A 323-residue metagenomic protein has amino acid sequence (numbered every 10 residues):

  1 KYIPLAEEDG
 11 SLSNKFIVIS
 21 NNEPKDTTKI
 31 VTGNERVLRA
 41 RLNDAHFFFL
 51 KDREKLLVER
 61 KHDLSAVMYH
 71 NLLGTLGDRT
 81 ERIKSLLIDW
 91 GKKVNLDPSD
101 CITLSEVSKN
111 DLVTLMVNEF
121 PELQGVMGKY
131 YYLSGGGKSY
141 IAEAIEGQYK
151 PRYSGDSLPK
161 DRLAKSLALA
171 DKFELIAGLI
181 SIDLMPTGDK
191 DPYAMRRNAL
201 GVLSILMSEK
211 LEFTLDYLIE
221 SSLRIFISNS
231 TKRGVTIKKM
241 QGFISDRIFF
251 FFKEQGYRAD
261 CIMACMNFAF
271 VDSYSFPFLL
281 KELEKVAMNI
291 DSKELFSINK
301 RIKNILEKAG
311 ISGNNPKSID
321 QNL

Functional and structural regions predicted by a protein language model:
K1-L323: Amphipathic alpha-helical "coupling" segments that flank catalytic cores
